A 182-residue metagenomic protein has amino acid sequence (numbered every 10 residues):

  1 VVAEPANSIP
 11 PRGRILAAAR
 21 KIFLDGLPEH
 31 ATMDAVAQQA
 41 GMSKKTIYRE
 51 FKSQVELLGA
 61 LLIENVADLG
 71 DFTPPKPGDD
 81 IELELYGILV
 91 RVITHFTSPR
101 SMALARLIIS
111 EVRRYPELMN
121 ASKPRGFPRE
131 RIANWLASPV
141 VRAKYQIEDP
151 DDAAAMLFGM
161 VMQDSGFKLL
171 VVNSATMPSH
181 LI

Functional and structural regions predicted by a protein language model:
V1-M42, E50-E56: Basic, helix-initiating cap at the start of DNA-binding domains
P11, Q54, L61, N65 (+5 more regions): Hydrophobic/aromatic residues within well-ordered alpha-helical segments
R14, E56, G87, A103 (+2 more regions): Amphipathic alpha-helical interaction segments
K45: Key DNA-contact positions within bacterial/archaeal DNA-binding proteins
G59-L89, T94-F96, R100, A137-V140: Amphipathic alpha-helical linker/stalk segments
L83, A103, P116-R142, D151-D152: Amphipathic alpha-helical packing segments from all-alpha helical-bundle domains
F96-K123, G166-N173: Amphipathic alpha-helical segments used for helix-helix packing
V140-I182: Hydrophobic/aromatic-rich alpha-helical bundle segments in the mid-to-C-terminal region
